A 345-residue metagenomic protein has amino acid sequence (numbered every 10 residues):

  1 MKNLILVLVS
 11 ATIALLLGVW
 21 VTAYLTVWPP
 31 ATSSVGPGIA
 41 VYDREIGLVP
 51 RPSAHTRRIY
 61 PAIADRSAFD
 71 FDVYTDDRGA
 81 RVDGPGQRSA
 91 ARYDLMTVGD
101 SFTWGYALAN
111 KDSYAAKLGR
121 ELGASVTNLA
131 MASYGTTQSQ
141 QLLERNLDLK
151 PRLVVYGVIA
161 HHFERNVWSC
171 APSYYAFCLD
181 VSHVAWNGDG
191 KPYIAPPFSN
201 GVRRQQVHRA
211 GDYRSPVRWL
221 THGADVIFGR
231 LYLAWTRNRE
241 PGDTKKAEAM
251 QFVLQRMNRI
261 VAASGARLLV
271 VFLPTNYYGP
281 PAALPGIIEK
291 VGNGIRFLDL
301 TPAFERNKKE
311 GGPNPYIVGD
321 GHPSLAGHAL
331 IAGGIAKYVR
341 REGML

Functional and structural regions predicted by a protein language model:
L4-L8, I317-L345: Histidine-centered active-site loop/cap adjacent to the catalytic His in serine esterases/O-acetyl transfer systems
L6-T22: Hydrophobic membrane-insertion alpha-helices, especially the h-region of bacterial N-terminal signal peptides
V27-E121, R214, F304-V318, G333: Membrane/wall-proximal cationic-aromatic binding patches
Y93, G123-S125, L149-V154, A262-L269 (+1 more regions): Loop/turn elements at helix/coil->beta-strand transitions in domains of secreted/extracellular proteins
D100, S139, V154, V261 (+3 more regions): Generic structural signal for small/hydrophobic residues in well-ordered secondary structure, especially within
W104-W186: Conserved SGNH/GDSL esterase-like catalytic core that processes O-acyl groups on lipids and polysaccharides
T136, Q140, A247, Q251 (+1 more regions): Short, amphipathic alpha-helical "lid/cap" segments that border enzyme active or binding sites
I159-I295, L300-P313: Serine-dependent acyl-ester chemistry module
